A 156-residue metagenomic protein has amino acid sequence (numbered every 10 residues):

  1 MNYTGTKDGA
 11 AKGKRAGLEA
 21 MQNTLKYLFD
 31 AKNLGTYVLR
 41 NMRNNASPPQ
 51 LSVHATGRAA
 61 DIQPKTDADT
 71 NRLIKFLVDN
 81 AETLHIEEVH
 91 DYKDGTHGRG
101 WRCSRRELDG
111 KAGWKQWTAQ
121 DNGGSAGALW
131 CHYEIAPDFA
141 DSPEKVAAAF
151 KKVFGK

Functional and structural regions predicted by a protein language model:
M1-S104, A119, A128-I135: Secreted/periplasmic proteins that engage bacterial cell-wall peptidoglycan
D8, I135-K156: Low-complexity, Gly/Ser/Thr/Pro-rich intrinsically disordered linker/tail segments
G95-T96, L108-A112, G124: Intrinsically disordered, low-complexity coil segments
W101-K115: Mixed-charge, low-complexity intrinsically disordered segments
Q116-G124: Short proline/glycine-enriched turn/loop segments at secondary-structure junctions
